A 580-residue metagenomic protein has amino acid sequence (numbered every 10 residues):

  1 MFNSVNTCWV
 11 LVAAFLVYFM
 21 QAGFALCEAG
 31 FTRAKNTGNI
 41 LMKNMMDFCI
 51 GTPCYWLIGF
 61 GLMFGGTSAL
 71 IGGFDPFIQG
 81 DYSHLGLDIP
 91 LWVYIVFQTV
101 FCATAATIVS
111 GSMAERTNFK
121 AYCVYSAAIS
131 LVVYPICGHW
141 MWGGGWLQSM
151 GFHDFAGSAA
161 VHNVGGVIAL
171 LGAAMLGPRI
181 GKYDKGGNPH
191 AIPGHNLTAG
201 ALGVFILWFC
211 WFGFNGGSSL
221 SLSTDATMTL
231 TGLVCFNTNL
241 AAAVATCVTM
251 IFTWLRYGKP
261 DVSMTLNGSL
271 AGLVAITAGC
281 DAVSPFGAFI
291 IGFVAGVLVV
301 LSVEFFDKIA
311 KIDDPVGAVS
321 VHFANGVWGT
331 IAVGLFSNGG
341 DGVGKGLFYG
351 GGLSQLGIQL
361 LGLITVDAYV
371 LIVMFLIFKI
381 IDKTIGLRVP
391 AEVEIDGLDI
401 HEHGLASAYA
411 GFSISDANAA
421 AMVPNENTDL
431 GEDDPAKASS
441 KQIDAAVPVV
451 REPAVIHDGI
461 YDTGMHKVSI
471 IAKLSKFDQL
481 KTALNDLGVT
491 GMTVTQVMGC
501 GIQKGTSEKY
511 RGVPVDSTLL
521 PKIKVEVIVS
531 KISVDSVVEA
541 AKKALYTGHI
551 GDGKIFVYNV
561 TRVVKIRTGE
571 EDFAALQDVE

Functional and structural regions predicted by a protein language model:
M1-H457: Glycine- and aromatic-enriched membrane alpha-helices
H401-L405, A420-E580: Positively charged, small/polar-rich N-terminal and surface patches that mediate targeting and assembly and bind
